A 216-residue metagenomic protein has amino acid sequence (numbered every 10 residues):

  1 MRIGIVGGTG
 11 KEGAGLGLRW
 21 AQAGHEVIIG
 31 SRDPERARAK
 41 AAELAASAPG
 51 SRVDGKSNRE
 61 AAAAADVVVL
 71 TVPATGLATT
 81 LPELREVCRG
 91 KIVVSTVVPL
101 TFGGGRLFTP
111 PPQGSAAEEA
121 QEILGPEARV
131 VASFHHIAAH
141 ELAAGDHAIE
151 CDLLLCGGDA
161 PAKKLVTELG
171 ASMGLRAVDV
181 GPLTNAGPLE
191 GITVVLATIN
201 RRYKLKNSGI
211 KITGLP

Functional and structural regions predicted by a protein language model:
M1-E43: NAD(P)+-binding Rossmann beta1-loop-alpha1 motif at the extreme N-terminus of oxidoreductases
R2, E26-V27, R52, D152 (+1 more regions): Residues at the starts of beta-strands that form the adenosine-phosphate
R38-A39, A64, G90, V130: A glycine-biased structural micro-motif
S47-I92, P99-G104: Rossmann-like NAD(P)-binding element
G55, R129-S133, V178-V180: General beta-strand structural signal in soluble alpha/beta enzymes
V97-H140, A144-G145: Rossmann-fold NAD(P)-binding glycine/threonine-rich loop
C151-P216: Active-site-lining helix/loop region of Rossmann-like oxidoreductase modules
